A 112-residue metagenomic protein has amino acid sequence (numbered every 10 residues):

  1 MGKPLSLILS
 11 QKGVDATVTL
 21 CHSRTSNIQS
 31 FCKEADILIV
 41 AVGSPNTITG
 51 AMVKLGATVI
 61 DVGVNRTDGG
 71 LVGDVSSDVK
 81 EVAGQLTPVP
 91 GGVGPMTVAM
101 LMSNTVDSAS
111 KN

Functional and structural regions predicted by a protein language model:
M1-T58, V72-S77: Glycine-rich phosphate/diphosphate-binding loop of Rossmann-like nucleotide-binding domains
L55, I60-N112: Rossmann-fold NAD(P)-binding glycine/threonine-rich loop
